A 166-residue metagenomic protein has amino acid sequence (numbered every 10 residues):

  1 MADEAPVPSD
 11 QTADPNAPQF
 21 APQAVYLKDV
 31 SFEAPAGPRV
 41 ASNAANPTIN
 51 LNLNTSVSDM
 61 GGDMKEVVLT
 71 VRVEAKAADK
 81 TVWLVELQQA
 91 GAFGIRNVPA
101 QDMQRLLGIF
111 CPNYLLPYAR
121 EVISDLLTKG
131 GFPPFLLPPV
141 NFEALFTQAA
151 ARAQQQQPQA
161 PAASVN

Functional and structural regions predicted by a protein language model:
A2-Y114, Y118-N166: N-terminal intrinsically disordered, cationic/polar leader segments that include organellar targeting peptides
